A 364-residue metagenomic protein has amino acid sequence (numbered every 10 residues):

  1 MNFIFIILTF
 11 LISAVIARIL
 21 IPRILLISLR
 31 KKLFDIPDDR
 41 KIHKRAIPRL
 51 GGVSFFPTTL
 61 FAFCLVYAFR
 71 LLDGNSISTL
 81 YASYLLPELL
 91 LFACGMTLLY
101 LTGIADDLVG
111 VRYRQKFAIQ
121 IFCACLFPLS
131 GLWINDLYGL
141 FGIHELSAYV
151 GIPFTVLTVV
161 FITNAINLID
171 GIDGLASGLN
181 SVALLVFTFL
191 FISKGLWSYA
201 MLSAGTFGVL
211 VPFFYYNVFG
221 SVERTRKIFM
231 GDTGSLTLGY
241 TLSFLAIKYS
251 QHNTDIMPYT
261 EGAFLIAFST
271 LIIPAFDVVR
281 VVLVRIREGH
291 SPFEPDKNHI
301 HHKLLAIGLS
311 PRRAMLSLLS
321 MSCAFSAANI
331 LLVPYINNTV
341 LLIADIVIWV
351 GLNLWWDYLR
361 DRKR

Functional and structural regions predicted by a protein language model:
M1-V278: "…together with the soluble PPM/PP2C metallo-phosphatase catalytic core" -> "…together with the soluble PPM/PP2C
S250-R364: C-terminal membrane-associated helical module and adjoining short loops/tails
